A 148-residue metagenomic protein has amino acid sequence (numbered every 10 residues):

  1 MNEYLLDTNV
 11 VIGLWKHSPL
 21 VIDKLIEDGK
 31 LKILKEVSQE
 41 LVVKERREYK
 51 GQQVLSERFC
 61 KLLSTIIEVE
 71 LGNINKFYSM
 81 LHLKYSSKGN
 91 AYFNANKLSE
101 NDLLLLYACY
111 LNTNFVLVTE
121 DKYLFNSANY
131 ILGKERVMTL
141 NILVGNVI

Functional and structural regions predicted by a protein language model:
M1-I22, I33: Metal-dependent nucleic-acid phosphoesterase active-site entry motif
M1-Y4, L25-D28, C109-N112: Flexible, charged surface loops at secondary-structure boundaries
L6, I22-N73: PIN/NYN-family metal-dependent endoribonuclease catalytic core
V10-G13, Q39-E40, L124: Short acidic, S/G/P-rich loop/turn micro-motifs used as interaction or catalytic elements
W15-H17, V42-E45, S127-Y130: A short acidic (Asp/Glu
I33, N112-V118, K122-I148: Acidic, PIN/NYN-like endoribonuclease modules and their adjacent C-terminal/linker elements
Q39-E40, G72-Y78, I142-I148: A short acidic, often aromatic-flanked loop/helix-cap motif at beta-alpha or helix-coil junctions that lines enzyme
V69-N129: Active-site neighborhoods of divalent-metal-dependent phosphate/nucleic-acid chemistry enzymes
